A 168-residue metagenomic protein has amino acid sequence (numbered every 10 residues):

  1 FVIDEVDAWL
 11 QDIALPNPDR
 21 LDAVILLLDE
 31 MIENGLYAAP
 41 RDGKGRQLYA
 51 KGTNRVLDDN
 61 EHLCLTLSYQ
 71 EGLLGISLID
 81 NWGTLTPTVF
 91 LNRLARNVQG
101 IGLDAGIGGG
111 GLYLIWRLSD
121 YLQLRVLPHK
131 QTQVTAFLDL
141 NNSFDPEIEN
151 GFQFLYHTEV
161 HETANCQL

Functional and structural regions predicted by a protein language model:
F1-I3: STAS-typified acidic loop motif
D7-E30, L48-T53, N97-I107: Conserved short strand/loop->alpha-helix "switch" segment adjacent to the catalytic nucleotide/phosphoryl-transfer site
L36-E162: Conserved beta-strand-loop-beta-strand hairpin that lines the nucleotide-binding pocket of ATP/GTP-utilizing enzymes
T163-L168: Non-catalytic signal-transmission and effector/linker regions of two-component phosphorelay proteins
